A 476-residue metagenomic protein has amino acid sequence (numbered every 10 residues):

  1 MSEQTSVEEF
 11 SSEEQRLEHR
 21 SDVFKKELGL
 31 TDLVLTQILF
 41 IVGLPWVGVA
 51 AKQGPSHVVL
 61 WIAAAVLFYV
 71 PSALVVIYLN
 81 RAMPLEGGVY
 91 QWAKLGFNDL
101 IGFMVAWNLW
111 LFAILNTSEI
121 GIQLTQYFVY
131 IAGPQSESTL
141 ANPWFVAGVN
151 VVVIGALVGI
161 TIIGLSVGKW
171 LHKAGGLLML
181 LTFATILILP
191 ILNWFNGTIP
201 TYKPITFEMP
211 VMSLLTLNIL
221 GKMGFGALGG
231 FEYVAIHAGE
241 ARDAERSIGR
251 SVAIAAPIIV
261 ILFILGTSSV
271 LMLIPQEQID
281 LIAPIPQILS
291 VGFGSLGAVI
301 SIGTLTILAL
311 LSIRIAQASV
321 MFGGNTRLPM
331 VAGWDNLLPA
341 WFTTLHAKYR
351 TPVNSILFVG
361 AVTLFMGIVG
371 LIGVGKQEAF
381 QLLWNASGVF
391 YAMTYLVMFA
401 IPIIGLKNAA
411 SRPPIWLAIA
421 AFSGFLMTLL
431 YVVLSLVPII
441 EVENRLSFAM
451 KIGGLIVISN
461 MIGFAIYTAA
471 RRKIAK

Functional and structural regions predicted by a protein language model:
M1-A63, Y69-V76, M83-E86, P210 (+2 more regions): Membrane-interface "cap" regions at the ends of multi-pass membrane proteins
E9, R20, Q91-K94, G121-G148 (+5 more regions): Helix-loop-helix connectors at the membrane interface of multi-pass transporters/channels
K25-Q37, N98-L111, V149-V151, P210-G224 (+4 more regions): Select transmembrane alpha-helical segments in multipass membrane proteins
A50-I62, A132-W144, L165-G176, L305 (+4 more regions): Transmembrane helix-loop boundary segments of multi-pass membrane transporters
A51-Q53, P71-I154, V158-I162, L311-L328 (+2 more regions): Hydrophobic transmembrane alpha-helices that form the core helical bundles of multi-pass secondary transporters
V58-V59, Q135-F145, K173-T304, E443: Helix-loop-helix junctions that connect adjacent transmembrane segments in multi-pass membrane transporters
Q91-W92, N98, Y130-Q135, S251-S319 (+1 more regions): TM-loop-TM module centered on a large, flexible mid-protein loop between adjacent transmembrane helices in multi-pass
F128, F145-I199, V252-P257, W384 (+3 more regions): Membrane-interface loop-to-helix entry segments
